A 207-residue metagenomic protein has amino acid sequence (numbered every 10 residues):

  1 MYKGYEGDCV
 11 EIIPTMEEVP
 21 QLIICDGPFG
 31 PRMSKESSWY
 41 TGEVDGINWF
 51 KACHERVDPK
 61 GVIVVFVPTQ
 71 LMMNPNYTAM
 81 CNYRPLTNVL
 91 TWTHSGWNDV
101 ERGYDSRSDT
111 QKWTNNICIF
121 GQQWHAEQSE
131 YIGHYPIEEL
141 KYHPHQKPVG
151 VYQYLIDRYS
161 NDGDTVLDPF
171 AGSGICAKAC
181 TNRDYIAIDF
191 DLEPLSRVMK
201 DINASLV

Functional and structural regions predicted by a protein language model:
Y2-I188, L195: Core catalytic lobe of class I
Q70, N203-V207: Class I S-adenosyl-L-methionine-dependent methyltransferase module
D191-E193, N203: Intrinsically disordered, low-complexity regions of eukaryotic proteins
V198-K200: Conserved SAM-binding loop
